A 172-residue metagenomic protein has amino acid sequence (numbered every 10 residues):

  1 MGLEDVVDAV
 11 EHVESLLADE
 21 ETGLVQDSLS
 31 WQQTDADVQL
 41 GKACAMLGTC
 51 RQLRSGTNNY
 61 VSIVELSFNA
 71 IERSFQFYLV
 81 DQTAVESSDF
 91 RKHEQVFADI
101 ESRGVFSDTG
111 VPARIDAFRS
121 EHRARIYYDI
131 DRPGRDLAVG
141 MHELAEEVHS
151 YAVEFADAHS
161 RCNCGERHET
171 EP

Functional and structural regions predicted by a protein language model:
M1-P172: Terminal alpha-helical segments
